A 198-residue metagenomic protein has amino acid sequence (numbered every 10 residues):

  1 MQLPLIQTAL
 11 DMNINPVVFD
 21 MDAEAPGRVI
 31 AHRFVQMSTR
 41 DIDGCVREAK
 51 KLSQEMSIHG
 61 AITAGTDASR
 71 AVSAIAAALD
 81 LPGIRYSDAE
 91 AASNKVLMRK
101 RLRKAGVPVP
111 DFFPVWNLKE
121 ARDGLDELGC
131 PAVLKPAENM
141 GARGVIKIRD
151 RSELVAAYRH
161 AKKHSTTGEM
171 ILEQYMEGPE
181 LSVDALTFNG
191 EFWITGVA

Functional and structural regions predicted by a protein language model:
M1-D88, S93, L97, K119: ATP-binding N-terminal substructure of ATP-dependent carboxylate-amine bond-forming enzymes
P4, R70-A71, D123, A156 (+1 more regions): Phosphate- and divalent-cation-binding pockets in alpha/beta enzyme and binding domains that engage nucleotide-derived
G44, A71, A142-R143, L181: Glycine/Thr-rich phosphate-binding loops of Rossmann-like dinucleotide-binding domains
E48-L52, G124, A157-H160: CheY-like receiver
A77-G144, R151: A conserved helix-loop-beta module that forms one wall/lid of the active-site cleft in ATP-utilizing catalytic domains
P108-D111, E127, P131-L134, I146-S182: Conserved ATP-binding module of the ATP-grasp superfamily
T187-E191: Short acidic-glycine loop/turn motifs at beta-strand connectors
G196-A198: Short beta->alpha transition motifs characteristic of CBS
